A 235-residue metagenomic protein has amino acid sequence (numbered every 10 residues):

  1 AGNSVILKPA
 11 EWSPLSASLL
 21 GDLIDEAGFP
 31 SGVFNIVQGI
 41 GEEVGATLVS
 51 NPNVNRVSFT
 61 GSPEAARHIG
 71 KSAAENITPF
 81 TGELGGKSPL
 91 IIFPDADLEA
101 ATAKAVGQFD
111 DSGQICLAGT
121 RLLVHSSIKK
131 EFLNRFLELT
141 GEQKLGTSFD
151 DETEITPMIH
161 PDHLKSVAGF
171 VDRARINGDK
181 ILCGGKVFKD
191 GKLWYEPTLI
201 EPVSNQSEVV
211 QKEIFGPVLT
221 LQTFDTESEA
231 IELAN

Functional and structural regions predicted by a protein language model:
A1-A10, D110-G113, I231, N235: Short intrinsically disordered, low-complexity coil segments enriched in acidic
A1-A100, F224: Rossmann-like NAD(P) dinucleotide-binding subdomain of oxidoreductase/dehydrogenase enzymes
S16-L20, I115, E213: Short acidic/histidine- and often glycine-rich active-site loop of Leloir-type glycosyltransferases that engages
R56, E64-N205, T226-L233: ALDH superfamily catalytic-core signature
V210: Short, solvent-exposed loop/beta-turn-alpha elements that line the ligand-binding surface or hinge of extracytoplasmic
P217: Glycine-rich nucleotide-phosphate-binding loops and adjacent flexible coil segments
